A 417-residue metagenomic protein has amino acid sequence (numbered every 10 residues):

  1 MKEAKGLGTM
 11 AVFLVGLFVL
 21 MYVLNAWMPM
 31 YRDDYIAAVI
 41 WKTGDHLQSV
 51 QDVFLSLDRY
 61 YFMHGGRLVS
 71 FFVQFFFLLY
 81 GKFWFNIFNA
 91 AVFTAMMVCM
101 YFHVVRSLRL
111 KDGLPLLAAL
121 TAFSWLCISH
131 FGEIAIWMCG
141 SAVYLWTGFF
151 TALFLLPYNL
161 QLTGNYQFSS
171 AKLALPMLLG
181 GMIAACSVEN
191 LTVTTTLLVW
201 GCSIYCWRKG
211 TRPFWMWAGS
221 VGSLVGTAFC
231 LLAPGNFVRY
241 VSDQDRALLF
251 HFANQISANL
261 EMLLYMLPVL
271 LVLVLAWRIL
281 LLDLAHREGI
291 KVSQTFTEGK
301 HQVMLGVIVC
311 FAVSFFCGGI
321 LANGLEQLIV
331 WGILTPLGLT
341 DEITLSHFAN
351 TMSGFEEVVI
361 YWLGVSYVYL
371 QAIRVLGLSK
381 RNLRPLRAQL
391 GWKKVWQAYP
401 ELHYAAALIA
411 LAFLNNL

Functional and structural regions predicted by a protein language model:
M1-L20: Start-transfer (signal-anchor) and selected internal transmembrane alpha helices of multi-pass inner/ER membrane
V23-F83, I87, H130, M138 (+3 more regions): Transmembrane catalytic cores of multi-pass membrane glycosyltransferases and polysaccharide-assembly enzymes
Q74, F85-M100, T147-F150, G364: Transmembrane alpha-helices of multi-pass, membrane-embedded glycan-processing enzymes that use lipid-linked
A90-L110, P115, L153: Transmembrane-helix motifs of polytopic, lipid-linked glycan transferases
V104-H130, G148-F149: Transmembrane-helix signature of polytopic, membrane-embedded enzymes that assemble or transfer cell-envelope glycans
V143-N165: Specific aromatic-rich, kink-prone transmembrane helix
G164-S170, L280-L305, L376-P400: Membrane-interfacial, low-structure loops and terminal tails that flank and connect transmembrane helices in multi-pass
K172-E189, T195: Membrane-interface alpha helices of multi-pass inner-membrane proteins
